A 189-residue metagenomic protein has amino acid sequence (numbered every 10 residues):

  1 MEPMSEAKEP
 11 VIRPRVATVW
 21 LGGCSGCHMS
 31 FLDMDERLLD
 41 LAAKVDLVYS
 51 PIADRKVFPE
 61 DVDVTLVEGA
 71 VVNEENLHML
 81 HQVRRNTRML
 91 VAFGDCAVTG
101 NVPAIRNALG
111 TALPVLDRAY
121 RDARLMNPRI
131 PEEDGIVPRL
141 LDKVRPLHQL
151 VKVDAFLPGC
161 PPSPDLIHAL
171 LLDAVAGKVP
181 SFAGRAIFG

Functional and structural regions predicted by a protein language model:
E2-G189: Iron-sulfur-associated redox domains of electron-transfer enzymes in respiratory and anaerobic energy metabolism
